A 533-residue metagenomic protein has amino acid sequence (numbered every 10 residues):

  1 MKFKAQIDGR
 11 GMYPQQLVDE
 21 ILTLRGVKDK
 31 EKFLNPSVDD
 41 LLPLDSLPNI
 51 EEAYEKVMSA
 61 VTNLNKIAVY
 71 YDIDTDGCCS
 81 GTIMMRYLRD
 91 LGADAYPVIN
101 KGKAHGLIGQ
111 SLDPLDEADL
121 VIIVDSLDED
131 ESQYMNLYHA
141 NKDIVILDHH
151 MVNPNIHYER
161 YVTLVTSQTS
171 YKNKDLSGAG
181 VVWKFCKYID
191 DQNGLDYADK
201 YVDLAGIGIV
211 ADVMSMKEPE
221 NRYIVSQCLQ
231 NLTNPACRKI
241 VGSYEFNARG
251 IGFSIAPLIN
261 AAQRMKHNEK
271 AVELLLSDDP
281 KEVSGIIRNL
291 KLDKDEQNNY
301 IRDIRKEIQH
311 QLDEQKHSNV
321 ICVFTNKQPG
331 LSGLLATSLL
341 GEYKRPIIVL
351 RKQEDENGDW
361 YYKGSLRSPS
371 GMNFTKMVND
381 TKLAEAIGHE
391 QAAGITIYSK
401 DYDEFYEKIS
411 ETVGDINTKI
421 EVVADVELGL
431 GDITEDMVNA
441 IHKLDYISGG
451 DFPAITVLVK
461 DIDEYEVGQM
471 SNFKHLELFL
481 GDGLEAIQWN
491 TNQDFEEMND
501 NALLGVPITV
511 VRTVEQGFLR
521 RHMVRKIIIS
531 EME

Functional and structural regions predicted by a protein language model:
K2-L120, H139-D143, E159-R160, D190-E404 (+3 more regions): Hydrophobic helix-and-loop "lid/oligomerization" segment in the mid-to-C-terminal part of catalytic domains
P114, D119-D191, D196, K200: Active-site cavity-forming subdomains of large catalytic enzyme subunits
V323, E477-D482, I527-S530: Short, acidic/hydrophobic/Gly-rich beta-strand patch recurrent on exposed beta strands that often constitutes part
I416-K419: Non-transmembrane, aqueous-exposed alpha-helical and coiled segments at domain scale
V426-L484: Accessory interdomain/linker segments of ATP-dependent helicases and helicase-like nucleic-acid enzymes that mediate
D482-N501: Beta-strand/loop nucleic-acid-binding surfaces
L504-R520: Flexible glycine-rich surface loops and low-complexity tracts that mediate binding to linear polymers
F518-E533: OB-fold/S1-family single-stranded nucleic acid-binding modules
